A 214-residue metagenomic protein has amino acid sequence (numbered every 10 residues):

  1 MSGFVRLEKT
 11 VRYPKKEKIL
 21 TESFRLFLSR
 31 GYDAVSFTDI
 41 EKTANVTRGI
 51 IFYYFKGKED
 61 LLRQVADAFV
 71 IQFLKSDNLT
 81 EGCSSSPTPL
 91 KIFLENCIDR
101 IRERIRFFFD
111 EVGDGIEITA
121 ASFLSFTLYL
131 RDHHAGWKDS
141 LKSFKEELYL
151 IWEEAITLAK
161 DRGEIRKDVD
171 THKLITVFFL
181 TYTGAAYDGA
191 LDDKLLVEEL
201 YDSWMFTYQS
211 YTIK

Functional and structural regions predicted by a protein language model:
M1-S2, E95-F107, L150, E154-R162 (+1 more regions): C-terminal peripheral helix-coil segments that are non-catalytic and often amphipathic
S2-F4, P14, K18, L26-A68: Helix-turn-helix
E17, T21, A121: Short alpha-helical elements of helix-turn-helix
K56-D60, Q64, S85, L128-A135 (+1 more regions): Residues in soluble alpha-helical coiled-coils and helical-bundle/repeat scaffolds
K58, V65, F69, F73 (+5 more regions): Hydrophobic/aromatic residues within well-ordered alpha-helical segments
N78-I118, H172-F178, Y201: Hydrophobic alpha-helical connector segments
I105-D139: Amphipathic alpha-helical segments used for helix-helix packing
D139-K145, D161-V177: All-alpha amphipathic helical-bundle segments outside canonical DNA-binding/catalytic cores that form hydrophobic
